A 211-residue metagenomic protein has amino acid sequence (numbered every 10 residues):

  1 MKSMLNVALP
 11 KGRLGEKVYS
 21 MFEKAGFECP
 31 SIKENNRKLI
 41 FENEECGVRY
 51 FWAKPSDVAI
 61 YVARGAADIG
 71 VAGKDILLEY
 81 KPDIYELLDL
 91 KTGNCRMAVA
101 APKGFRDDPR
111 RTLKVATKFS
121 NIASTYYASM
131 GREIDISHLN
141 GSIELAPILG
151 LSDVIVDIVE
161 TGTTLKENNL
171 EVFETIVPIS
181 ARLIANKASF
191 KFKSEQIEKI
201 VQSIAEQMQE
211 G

Functional and structural regions predicted by a protein language model:
M1-G211: Domain-level signature for soluble enzymes in the chorismate/prephenate branch of the shikimate pathway
